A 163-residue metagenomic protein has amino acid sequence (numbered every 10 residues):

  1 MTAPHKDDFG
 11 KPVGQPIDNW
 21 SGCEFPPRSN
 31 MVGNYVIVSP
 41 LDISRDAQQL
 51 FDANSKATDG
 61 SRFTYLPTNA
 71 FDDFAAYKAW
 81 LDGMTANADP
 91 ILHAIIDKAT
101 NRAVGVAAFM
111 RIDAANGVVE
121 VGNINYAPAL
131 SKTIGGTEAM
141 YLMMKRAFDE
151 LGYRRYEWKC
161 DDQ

Functional and structural regions predicted by a protein language model:
M1-T133, K145-R146, E150: GNAT-family acyltransferases
E138-R154: Conserved acyl-CoA
W158-Q163: Conserved beta-strand-loop-alpha-helix junction that forms the acyl-donor binding cleft
